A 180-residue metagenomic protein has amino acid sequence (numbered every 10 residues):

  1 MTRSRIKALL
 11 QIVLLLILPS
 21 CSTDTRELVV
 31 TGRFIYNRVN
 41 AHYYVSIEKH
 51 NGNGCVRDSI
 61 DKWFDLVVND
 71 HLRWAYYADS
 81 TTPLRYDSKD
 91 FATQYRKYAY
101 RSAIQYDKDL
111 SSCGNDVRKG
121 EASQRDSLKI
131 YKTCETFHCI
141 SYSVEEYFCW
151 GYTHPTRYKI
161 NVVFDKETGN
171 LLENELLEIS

Functional and structural regions predicted by a protein language model:
T2-L10: Bacterial N-terminal signal peptides that target proteins for export
Q11, L15, H138-S143, I160-V163 (+1 more regions): Glycine-rich, often proline-containing surface loops adjacent to acidic residues and nearby aromatics that form
P19-S20: C-terminal motif of bacterial Sec signal peptides marking the signal peptidase cleavage site
R26-H138: Active-site acidic/histidine clusters and adjacent loop/turn architecture that either coordinate catalytic ions
N53, W150-Y152, N170-L172: Residue-level signal for secondary-structure boundary sites
L128-P155: Exposed beta-strand-loop-beta-strand "reactive/processing" segments of non-cytosolic proteins
Y158-S180: Short helix-loop boundary/capping segments
